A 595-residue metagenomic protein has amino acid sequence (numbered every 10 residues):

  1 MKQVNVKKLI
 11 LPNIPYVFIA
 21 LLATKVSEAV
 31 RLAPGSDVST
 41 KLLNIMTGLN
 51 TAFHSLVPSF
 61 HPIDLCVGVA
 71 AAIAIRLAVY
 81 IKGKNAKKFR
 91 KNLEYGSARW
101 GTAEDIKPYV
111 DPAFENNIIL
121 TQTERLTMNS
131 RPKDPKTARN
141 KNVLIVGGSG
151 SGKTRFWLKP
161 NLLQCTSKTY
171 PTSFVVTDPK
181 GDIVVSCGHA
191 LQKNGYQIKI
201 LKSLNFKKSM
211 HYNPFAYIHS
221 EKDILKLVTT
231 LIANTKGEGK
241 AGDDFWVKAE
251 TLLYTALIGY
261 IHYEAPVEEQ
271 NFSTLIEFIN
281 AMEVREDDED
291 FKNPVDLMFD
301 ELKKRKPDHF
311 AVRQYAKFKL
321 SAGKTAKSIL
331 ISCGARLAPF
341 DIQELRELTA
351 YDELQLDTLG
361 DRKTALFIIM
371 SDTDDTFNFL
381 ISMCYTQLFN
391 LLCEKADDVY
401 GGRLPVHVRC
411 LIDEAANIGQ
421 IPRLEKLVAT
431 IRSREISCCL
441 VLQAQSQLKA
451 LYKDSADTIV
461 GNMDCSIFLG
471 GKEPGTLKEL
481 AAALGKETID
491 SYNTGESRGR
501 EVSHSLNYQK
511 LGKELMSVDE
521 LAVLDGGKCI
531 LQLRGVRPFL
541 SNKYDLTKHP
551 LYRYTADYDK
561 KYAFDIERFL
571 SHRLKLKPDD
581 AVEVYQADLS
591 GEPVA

Functional and structural regions predicted by a protein language model:
M1-S151, R155-L163, K168-Y170, K486 (+3 more regions): Basic- and hydrophobic-enriched, low-structure N-terminal and domain-boundary segments that flank ATP-binding catalytic
K7-I10, T121, L442, M516 (+2 more regions): Compositionally biased amphipathic helical and low-complexity segments enriched in hydrophobic
L22-E28, L126, K133-I436, L451 (+2 more regions): P-loop NTPase motor domains
V428-I530: Conserved ATP-driven motor cores of ASCE-family P-loop NTPases powering translocation/secretion/packaging/pilus
D545: Short, surface-exposed polybasic-aromatic patches that bind anionic ligands, especially phosphate groups
